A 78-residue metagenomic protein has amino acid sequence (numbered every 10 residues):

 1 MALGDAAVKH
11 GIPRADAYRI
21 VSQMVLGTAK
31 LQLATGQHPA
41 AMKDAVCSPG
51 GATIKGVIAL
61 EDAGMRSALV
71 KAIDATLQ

Functional and structural regions predicted by a protein language model:
M1-Y18: Anionic-ligand binding region
R19-Q78: NAD(P)-dependent Rossmann-like dehydrogenase/reductase catalytic/cofactor-binding core
